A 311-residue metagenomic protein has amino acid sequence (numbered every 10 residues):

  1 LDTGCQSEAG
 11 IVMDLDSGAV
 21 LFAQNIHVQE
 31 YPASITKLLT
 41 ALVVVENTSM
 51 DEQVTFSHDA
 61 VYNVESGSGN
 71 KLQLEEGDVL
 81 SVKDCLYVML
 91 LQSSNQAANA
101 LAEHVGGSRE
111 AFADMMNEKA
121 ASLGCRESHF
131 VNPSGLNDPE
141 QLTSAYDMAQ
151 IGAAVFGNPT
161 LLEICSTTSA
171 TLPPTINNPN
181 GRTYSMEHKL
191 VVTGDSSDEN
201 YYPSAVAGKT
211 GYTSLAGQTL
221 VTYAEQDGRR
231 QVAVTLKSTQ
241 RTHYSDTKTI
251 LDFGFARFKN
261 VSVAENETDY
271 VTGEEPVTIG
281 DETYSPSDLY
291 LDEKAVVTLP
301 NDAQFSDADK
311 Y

Functional and structural regions predicted by a protein language model:
L1-Y146, Q150-P159, I164: Active-site-adjacent loops and short helices of periplasmic peptidoglycan-processing enzymes
C125-R126, E140-L142, Y146-D147, G152-Y311: Domain-terminus/edge residues, biased toward the C-terminal soluble/receptor-binding domains of extracytoplasmic
